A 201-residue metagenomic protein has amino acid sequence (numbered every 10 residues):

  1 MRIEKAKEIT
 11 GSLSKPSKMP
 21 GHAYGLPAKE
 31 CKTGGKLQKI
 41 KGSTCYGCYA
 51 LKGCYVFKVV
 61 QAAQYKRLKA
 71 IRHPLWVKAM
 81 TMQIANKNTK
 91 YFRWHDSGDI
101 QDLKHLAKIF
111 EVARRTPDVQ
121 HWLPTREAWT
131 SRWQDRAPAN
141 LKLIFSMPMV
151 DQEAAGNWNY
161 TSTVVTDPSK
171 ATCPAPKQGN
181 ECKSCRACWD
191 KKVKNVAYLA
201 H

Functional and structural regions predicted by a protein language model:
M1-H201: Class I S-adenosyl-L-methionine
